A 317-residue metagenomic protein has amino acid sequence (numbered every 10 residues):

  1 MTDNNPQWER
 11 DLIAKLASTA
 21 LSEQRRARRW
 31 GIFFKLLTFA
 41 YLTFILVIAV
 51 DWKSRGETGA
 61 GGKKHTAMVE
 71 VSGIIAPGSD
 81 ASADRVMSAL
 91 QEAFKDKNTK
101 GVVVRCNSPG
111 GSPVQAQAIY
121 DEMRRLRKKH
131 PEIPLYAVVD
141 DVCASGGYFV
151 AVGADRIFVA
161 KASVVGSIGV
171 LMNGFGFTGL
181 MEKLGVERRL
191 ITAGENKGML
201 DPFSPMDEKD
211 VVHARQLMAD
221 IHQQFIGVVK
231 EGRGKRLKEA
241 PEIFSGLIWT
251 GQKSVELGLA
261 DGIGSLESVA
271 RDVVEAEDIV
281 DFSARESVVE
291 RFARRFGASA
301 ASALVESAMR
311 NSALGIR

Functional and structural regions predicted by a protein language model:
M1-A137, D141-A160, L171-R317: N-terminal organellar transit peptides
S167: Extracytoplasmic ligand-binding site segments that recognize negatively charged/polar headgroups
